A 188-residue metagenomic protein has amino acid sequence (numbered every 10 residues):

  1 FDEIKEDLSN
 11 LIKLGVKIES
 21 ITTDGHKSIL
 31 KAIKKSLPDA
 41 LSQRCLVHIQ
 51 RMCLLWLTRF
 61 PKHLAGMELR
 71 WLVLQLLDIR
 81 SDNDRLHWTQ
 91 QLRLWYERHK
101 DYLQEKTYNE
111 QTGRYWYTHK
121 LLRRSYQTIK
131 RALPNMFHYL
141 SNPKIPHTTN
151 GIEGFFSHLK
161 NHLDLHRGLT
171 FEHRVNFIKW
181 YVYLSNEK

Functional and structural regions predicted by a protein language model:
F1, T23-S28, Q50-M52: An acidic- and aromatic-residue-enriched active-site/binding cleft used to recognize and process polar
F1-G15, S20: Active-site beta-loop-alpha junctions of metal-dependent nucleic acid enzymes, especially the RNase H-like/DDE
I4, I29-K35, W56-L57: A short acidic (Asp/Glu
I4, T22-T23, Q43-V47: Short capping loops/turns at secondary-structure boundaries
S9-L14, I33-R44: Short, surface-exposed basic-aromatic patches at helix termini and helix-loop junctions that form
V16-K31, L37, M67-K188: Acidic/histidine-rich catalytic cores and adjacent linkers of DNA breakage/strand-transfer/modification proteins
L37-P61: Inter-helix linker motif
